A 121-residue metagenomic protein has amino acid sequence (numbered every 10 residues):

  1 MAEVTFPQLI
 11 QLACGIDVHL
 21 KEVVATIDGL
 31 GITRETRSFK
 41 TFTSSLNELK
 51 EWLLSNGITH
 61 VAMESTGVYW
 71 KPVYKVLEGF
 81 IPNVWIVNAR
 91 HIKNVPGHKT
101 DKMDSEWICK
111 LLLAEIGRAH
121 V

Functional and structural regions predicted by a protein language model:
M1-R118: Phosphate- and other anionic-substrate recognition elements at nucleic-acid/protein interfaces
